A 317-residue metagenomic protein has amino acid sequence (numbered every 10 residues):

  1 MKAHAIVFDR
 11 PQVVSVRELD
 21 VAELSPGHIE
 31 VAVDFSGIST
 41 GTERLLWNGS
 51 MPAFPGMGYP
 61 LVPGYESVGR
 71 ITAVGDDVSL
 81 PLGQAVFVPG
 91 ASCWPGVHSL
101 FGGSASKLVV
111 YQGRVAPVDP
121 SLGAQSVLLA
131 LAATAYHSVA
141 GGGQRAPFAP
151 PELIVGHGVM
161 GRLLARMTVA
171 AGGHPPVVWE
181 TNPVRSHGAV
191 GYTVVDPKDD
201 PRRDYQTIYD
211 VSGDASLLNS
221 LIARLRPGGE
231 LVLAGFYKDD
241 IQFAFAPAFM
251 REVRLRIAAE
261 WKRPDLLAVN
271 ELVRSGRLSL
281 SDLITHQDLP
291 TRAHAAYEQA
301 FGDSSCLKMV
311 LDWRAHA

Functional and structural regions predicted by a protein language model:
M1, N219, R263-A317: C-terminal hydrophobic helical "lid"/dimerization subdomain of Rossmann-like NAD(P)H-dependent oxidoreductases
A5, P151-E152, L231: Conserved hydrophobic helix-helix packing surfaces used for dimerization/oligomerization
A22-I38, S50-S92, S121: Glycine-rich beta-strand-centered segment in the early N-terminal region that forms part of a ligand/cofactor-binding
S25, P81-L82, P147, R226 (+1 more regions): Residue-level recognition of short, solvent-exposed, well-ordered loop/turn junctions that link secondary-structure
V86-V155: NAD(P)H dinucleotide-binding glycine-rich loop of Rossmann-like/cofactor-binding domains, especially the beta1-alpha1
I154-H157, V169-S220: Adenosine-nucleotide cofactor-binding segment
G161-R162: N-terminal Rossmann-fold NAD(P) dinucleotide-binding loop
A215-S275, W313-A317: Glycine-rich phosphate-binding loop and adjacent beta-alpha segment of Rossmann(oid) nucleotide-cofactor-binding
